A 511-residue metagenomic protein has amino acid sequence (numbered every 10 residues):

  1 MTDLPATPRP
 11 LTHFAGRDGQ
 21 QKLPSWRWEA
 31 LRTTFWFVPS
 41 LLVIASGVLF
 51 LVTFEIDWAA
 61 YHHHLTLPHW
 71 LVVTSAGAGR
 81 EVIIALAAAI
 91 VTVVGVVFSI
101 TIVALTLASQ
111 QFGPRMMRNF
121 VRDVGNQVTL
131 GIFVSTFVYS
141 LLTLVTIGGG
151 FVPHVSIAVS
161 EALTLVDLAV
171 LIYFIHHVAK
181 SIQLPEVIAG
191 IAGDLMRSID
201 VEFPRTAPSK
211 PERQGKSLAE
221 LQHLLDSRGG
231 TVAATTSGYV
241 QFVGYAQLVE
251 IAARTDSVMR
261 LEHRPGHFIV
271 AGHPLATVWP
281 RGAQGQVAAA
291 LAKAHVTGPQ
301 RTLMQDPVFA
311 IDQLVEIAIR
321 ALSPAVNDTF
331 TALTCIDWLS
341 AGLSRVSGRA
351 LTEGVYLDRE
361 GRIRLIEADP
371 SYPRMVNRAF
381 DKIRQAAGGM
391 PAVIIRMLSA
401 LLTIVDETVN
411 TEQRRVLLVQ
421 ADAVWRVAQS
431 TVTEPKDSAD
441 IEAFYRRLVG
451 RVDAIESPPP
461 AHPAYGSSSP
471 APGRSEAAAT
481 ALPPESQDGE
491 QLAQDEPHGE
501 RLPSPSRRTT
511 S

Functional and structural regions predicted by a protein language model:
T2-V97: Alpha-helical transmembrane segments and their membrane-interface boundaries that form or gate the permeation pathway
L4-S25, I157, Y173-R260, R264 (+4 more regions): Short basic (Lys/Arg) and small-residue
P24-S40, W70-A88, G113-G131, F151-S160 (+1 more regions): Membrane-interface segments at loop-to-transmembrane junctions
S46-Y61, V73-G148, L168-H176, A318: Transmembrane alpha-helix detector for multi-pass membrane proteins
W58-H62, L107, I147-F151, S181-P185 (+2 more regions): Transmembrane helix-loop junctions in multipass membrane proteins, especially transporters and channels
A162, V166-L168: Alpha-helical transmembrane segments and adjacent TM-loop junctions that form the membrane-embedded core of multi-pass
P484-R501: Long, compositionally biased, helix-prone stretches
